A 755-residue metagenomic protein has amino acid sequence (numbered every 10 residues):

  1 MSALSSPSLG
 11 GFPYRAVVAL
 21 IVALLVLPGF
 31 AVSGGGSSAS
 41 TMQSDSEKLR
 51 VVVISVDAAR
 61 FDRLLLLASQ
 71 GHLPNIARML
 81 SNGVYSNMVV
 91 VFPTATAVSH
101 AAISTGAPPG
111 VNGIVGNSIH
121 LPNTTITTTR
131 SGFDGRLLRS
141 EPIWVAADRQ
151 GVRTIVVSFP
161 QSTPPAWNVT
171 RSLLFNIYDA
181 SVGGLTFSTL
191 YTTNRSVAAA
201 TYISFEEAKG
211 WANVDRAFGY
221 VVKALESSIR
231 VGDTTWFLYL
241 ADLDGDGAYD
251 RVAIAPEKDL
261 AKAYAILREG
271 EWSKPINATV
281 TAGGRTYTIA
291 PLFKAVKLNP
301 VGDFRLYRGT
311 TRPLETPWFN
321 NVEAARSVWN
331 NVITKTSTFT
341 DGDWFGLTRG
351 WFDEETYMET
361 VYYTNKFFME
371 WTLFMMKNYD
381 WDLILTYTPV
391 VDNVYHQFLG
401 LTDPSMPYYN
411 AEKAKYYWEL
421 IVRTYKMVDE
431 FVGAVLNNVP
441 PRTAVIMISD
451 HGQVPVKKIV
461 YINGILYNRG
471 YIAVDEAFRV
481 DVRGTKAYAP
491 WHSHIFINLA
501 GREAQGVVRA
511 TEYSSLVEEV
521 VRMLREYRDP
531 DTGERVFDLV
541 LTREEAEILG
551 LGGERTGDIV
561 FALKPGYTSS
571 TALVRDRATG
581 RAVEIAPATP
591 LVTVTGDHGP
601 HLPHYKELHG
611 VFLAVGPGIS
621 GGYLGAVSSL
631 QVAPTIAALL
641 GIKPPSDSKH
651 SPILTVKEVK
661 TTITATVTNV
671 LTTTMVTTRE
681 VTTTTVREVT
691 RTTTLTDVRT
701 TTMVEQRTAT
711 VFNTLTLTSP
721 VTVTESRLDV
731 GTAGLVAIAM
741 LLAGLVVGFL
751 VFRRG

Functional and structural regions predicted by a protein language model:
M1-Q43, T661, A665-L671, M675-T677 (+4 more regions): Secretory targeting signatures
A39-V84, P160, V169, Y461 (+1 more regions): Active-site-proximal N-terminal segment of extracellular/periplasmic enzymes that hydrolyze or transfer
S46, R63, G71, E355-I384 (+4 more regions): A long, amphipathic alpha-helix that forms part of the scaffold/cap immediately adjacent to metal-dependent active
E47-L49, V56, T94-A95, G116-Y357 (+2 more regions): Secreted, luminal/periplasmic, and some membrane-associated catalytic domains that remodel anionic oxygen-ester
V51-S55, S86-V89, A102-S104, T154-S158 (+4 more regions): Structural recognition of the beta-strand scaffold that forms the well-ordered cores of secreted hydrolase catalytic
R60-L66, R130-D134, V507-V508, I619-L624: Second-shell loop/turn segments in exported
L64-V111, R153-I155: Short, structured active-site-proximal loop/turn typified by the sulfatase FGly-forming signature C/S-X-P-X-R
L573-G622, G641: Low-complexity, glycine/alanine/valine/leucine- and proline-rich hydrophobic stretches
